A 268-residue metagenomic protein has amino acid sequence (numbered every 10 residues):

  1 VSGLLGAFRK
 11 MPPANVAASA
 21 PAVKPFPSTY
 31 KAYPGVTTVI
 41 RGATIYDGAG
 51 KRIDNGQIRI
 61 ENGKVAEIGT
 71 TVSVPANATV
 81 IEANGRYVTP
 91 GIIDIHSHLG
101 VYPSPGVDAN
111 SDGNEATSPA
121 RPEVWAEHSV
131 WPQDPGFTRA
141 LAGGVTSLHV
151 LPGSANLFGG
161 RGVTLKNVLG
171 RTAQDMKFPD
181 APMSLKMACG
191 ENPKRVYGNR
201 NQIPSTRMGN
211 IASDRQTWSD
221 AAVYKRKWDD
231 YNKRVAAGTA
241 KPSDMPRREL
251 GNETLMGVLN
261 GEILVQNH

Functional and structural regions predicted by a protein language model:
V1-G42: Extracellular/periplasmic ectodomains of large secreted or surface enzymes and adhesion receptors
T29, G48-A49, E123-E127, R200-P204: Second-shell loop/turn segments in exported
V36-R41, N77-T79, T146: Short, hydrophobic/aromatic-rich segments at coil-to-beta transitions
I45, G50-T89, G106: Histidine-rich, glycine-flanked metal-binding segment
I58, V124-H128, S243: Short, flexible loop segments at the rims of nucleotide/cofactor-binding pockets, characterized by
R86-P152, N156-L157, R171: Metal-associated gating/positioning segment near the N- to mid-region
Q133-G136, L141-H268: Polyanionic/metal-chelating signatures
